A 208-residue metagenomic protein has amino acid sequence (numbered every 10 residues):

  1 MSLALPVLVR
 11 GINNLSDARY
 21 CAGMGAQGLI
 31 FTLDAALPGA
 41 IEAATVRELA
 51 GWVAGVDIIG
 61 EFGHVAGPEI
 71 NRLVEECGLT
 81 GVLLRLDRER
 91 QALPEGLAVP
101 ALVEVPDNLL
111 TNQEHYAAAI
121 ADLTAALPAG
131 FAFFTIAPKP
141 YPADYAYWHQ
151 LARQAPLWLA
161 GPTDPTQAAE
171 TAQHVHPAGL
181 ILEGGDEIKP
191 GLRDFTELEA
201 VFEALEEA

Functional and structural regions predicted by a protein language model:
P6-R19: N-terminal basic/disordered segments at the start of proteins
D17-L29: N-terminal G-site helix/loop of the GST-like fold
Y20, R72-L73, E170-T171: Well-formed, non-transmembrane alpha-helical positions, independent of function
M24-G25, E76-C77, A129, H174-V175: Structural motif
A26-P38, G81-R90, I136-K139, V175-L198: Glycine-rich phosphate-binding active-site loops on the catalytic face of alpha/beta enzymes
L33-A36, A50-Q167: Conserved anion-binding
A43-V53, L93-L97, E183-A208: C-terminal helical cap(s) of enzyme catalytic domains, especially alpha/beta-barrels
H149-Q154, A168, A172-Q173, F195-E207: C-terminal amphipathic alpha-helical "assembly" element that mediates oligomerization/partner interfaces or acts as
